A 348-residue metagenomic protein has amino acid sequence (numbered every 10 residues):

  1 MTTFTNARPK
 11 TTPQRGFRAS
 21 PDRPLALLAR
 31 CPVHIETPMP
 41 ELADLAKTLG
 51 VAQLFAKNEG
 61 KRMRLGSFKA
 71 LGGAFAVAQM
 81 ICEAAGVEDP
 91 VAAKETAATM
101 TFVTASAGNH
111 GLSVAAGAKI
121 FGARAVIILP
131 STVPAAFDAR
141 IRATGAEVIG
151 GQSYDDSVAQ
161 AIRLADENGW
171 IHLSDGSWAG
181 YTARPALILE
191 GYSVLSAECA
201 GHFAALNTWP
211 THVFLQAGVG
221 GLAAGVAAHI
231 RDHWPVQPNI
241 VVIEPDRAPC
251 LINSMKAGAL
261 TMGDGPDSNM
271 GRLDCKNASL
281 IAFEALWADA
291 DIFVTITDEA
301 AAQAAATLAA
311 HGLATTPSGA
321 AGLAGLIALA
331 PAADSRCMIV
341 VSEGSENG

Functional and structural regions predicted by a protein language model:
M1-G348: PLP-dependent amino-acid enzyme catalytic core
